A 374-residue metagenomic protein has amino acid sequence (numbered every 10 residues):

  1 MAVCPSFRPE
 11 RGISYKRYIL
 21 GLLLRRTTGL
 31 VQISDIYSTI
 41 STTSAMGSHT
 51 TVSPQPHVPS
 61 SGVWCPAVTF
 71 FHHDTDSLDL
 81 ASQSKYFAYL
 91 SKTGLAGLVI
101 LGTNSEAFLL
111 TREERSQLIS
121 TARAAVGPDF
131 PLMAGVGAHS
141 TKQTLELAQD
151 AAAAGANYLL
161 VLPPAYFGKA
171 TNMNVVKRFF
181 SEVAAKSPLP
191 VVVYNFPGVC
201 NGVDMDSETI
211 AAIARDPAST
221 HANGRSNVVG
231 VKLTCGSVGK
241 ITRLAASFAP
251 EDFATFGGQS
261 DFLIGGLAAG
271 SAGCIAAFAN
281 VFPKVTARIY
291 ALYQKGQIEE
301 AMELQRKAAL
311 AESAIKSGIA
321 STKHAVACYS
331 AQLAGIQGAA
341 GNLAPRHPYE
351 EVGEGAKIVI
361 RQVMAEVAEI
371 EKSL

Functional and structural regions predicted by a protein language model:
F7, Y15-Y18, Y37: Aromatic (phenylalanine/tyrosine) cluster motif
L20-L24, L30: Leucine-biased recognition of intrinsically disordered, low-complexity hydrophobic segments
H49, P54-C65, T69-G202: Active-site beta->alpha loop and helix N-cap motifs at the rims of alpha/beta catalytic domains
A124-F130, A154-G155, S187-L189, D216-S226 (+2 more regions): Short helix-capping segments at alpha-helix termini
P197-K307, I315: Catalytic alpha/beta core domains of metabolic enzymes, predominantly
I264-L374: Structured C-terminal cap/extension of enzyme domains
